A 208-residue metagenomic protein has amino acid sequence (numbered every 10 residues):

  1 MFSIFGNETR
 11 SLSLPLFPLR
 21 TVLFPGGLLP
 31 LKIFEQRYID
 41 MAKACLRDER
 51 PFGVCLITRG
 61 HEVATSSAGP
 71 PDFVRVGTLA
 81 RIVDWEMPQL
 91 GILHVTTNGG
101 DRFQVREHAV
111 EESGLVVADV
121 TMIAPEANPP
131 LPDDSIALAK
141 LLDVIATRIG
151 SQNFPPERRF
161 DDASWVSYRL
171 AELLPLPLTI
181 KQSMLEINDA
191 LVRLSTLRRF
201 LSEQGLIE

Functional and structural regions predicted by a protein language model:
M1-E208: N-terminal low-complexity, acidic/polar interaction/targeting segments
